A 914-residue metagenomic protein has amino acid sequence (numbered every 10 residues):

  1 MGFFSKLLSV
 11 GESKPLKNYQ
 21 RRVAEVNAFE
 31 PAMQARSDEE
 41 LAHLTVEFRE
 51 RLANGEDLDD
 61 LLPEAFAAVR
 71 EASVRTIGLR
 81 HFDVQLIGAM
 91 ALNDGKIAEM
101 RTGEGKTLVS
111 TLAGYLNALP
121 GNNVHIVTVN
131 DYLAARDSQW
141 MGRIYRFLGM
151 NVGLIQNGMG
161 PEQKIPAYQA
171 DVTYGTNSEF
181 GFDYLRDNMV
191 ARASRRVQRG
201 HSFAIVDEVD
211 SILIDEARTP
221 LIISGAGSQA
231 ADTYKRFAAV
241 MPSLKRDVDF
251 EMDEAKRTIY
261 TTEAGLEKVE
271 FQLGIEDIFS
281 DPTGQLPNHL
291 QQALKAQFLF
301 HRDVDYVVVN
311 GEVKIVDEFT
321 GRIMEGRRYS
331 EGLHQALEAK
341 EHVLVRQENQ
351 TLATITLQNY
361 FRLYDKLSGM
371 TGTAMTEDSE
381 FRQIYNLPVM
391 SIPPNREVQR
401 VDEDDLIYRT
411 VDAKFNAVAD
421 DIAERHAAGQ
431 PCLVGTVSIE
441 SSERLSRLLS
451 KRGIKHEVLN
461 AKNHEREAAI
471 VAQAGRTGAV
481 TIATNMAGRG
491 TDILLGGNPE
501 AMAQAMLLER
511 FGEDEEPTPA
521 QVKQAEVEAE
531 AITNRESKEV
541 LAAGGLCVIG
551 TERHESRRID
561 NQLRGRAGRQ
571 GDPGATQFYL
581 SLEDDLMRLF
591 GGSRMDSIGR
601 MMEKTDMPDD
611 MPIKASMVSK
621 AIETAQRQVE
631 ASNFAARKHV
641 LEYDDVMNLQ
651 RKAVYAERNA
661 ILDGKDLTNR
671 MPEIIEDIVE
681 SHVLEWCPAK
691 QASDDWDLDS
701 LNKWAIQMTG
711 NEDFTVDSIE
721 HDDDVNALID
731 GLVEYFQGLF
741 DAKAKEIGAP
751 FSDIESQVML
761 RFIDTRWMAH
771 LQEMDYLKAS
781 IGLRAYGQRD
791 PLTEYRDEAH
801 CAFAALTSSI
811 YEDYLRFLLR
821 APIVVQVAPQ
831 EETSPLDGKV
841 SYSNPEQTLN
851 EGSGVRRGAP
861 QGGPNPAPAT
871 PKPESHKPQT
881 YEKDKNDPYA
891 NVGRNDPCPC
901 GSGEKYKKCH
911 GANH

Functional and structural regions predicted by a protein language model:
M1-L586, F590-D606, A656, P672-E673 (+1 more regions): Conserved P-loop NTPase motor core
F3, E377, G478-T481, Q650 (+4 more regions): Generic detector of short, well-ordered, non-transmembrane alpha-helical segments enriched in hydrophobic residues
E30, I407, Y643, S756 (+1 more regions): Generic anion/oxyanion-binding catalytic loop in active/binding sites
S110, V418, E882-K885, G893: Active-site-adjacent structural elements in folded domains
V307-K314, T320-R327, L541, C547-I549 (+5 more regions): Extended, charged helical/alpha-beta scaffold domains that provide interaction surfaces
G429-S442, G664, V716-E720, P899: Short, Lys/Glu-rich amphipathic helical modules
V434, I482, W767, F803 (+2 more regions): Hydrophobic, well-ordered secondary-structure elements that form the walls of internal hydrophobic environments
P888-K907, G911: Short Cys/His-rich zinc-binding micro-motifs
